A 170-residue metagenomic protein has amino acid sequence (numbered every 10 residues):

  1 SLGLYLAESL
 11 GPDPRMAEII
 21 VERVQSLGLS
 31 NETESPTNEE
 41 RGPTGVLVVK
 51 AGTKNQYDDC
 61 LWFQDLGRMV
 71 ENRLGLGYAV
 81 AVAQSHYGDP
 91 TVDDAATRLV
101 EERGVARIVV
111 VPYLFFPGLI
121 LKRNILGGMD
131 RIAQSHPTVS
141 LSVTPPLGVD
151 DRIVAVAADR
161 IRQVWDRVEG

Functional and structural regions predicted by a protein language model:
S1-G170: Extended amphipathic ligand-handling, pore-lining, and cofactor/metal-binding catalytic surfaces
